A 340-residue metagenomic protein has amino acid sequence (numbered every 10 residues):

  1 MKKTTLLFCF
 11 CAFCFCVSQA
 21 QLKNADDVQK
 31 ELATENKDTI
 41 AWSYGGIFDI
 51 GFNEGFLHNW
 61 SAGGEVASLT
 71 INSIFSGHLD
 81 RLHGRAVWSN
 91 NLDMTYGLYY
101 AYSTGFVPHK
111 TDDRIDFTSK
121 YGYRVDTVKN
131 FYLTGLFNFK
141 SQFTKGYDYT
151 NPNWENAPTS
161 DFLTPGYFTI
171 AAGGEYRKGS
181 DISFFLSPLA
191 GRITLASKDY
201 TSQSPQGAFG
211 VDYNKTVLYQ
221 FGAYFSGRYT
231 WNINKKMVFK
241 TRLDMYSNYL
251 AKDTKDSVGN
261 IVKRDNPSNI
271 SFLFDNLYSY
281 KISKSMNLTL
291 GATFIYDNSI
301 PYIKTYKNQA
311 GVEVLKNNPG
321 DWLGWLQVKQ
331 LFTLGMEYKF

Functional and structural regions predicted by a protein language model:
G46, I50-F52, S73-R81, F117-Y123 (+7 more regions): Residues on the lipid-exposed face of transmembrane beta-strands in outer-membrane beta-barrel proteins
G46-F48, N90, L133-F137, A172 (+3 more regions): Membrane-embedded beta-strand positions of outer-membrane beta-barrel proteins
I50-H58, H83-R85, M94-Y100, F137-K145 (+5 more regions): Transmembrane beta-strands of outer-membrane beta-barrel pores
L57-G63, A101-G105, G146-N153, A196-S204 (+2 more regions): Outer-membrane beta-barrel translocator domains and adjoining extracellular loop/strand segments of Gram-negative
W60-E65, Y100-P108, W154-S160, F209-K215 (+3 more regions): Extracellular loop and loop/strand-boundary signature of outer-membrane beta-barrel proteins
A86-W88, V128-L133, D181-F184, K236-F239 (+1 more regions): Repeated loop/turn-to-beta-strand initiation elements of outer-membrane beta-barrel proteins
P108-G222, S226, K316-D321: Outer-membrane pore/translocation modules
L326-F340: Outer-membrane beta-barrel "beta-signal"
